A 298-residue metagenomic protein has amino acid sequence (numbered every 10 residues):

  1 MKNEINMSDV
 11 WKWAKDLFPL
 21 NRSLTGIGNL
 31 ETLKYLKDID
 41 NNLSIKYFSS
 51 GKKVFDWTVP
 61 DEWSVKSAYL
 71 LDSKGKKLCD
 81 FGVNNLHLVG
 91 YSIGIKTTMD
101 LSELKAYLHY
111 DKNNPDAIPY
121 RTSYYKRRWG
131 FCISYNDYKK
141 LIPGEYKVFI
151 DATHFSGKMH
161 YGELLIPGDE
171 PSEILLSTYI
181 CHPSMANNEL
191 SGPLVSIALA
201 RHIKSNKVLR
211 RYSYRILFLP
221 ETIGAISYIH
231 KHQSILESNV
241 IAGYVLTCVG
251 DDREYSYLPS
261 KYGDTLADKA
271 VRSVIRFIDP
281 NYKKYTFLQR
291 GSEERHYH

Functional and structural regions predicted by a protein language model:
M1-H298: N-terminal hydrophobic/helix-forming segments and targeting peptides
